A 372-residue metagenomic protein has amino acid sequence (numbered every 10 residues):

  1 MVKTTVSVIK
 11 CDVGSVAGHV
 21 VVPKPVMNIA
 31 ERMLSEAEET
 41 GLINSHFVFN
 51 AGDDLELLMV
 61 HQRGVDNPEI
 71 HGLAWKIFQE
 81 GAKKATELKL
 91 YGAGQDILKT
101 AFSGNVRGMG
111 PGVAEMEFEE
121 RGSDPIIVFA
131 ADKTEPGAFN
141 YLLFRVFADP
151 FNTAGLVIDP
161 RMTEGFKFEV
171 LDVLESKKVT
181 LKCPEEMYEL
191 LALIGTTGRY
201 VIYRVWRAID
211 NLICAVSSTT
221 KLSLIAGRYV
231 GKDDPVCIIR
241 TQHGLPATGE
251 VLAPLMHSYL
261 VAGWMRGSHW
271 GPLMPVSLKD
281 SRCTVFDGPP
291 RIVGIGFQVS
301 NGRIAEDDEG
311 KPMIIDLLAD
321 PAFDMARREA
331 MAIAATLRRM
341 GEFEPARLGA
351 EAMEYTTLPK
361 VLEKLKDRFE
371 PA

Functional and structural regions predicted by a protein language model:
M1-A372: Regulatory and interdomain segments flanking nucleotide-handling catalytic cores in signaling/defense enzymes
